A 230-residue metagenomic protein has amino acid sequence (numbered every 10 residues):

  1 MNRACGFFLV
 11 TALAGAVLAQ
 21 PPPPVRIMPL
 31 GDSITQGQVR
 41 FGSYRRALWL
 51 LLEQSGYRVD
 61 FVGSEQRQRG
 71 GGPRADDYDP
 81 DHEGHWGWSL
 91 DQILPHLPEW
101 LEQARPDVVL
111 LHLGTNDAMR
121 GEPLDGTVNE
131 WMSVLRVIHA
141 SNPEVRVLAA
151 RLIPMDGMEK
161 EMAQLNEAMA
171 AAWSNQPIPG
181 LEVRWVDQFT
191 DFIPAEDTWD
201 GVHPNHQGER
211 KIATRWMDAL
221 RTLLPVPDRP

Functional and structural regions predicted by a protein language model:
M1-F7: Bacterial N-terminal signal peptides that target proteins for export
V17-A19: Boundary at the C-terminal end of the N-terminal hydrophobic targeting segment
P22-R26, S55-D60, A104-V109, N142-L148 (+1 more regions): Loop/turn elements at helix/coil->beta-strand transitions in domains of secreted/extracellular proteins
R26-M28, I34-N129, M158-E167: Conserved SGNH/GDSL esterase-like catalytic core that processes O-acyl groups on lipids and polysaccharides
S33, G37, A47-R58, E99-Q103 (+5 more regions): Structured segments of extracytoplasmic/periplasmic soluble domains in secreted or envelope-associated proteins
D76-H85, I153-P230: Catalytic His-Asp segment of secreted/periplasmic serine-dependent ester chemistry enzymes
H112-M119, L135-N166, F189: Active-site segments of SGNH/GDSL-like serine hydrolases that catalyze O-acetyl group transfer/hydrolysis on lipids
